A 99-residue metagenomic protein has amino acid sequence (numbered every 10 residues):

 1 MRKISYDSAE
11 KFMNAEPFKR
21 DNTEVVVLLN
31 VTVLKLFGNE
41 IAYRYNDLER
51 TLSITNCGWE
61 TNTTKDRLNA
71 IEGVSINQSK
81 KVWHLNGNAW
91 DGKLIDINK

Functional and structural regions predicted by a protein language model:
M1-K99: Terminal leader/tail segments of proteins
